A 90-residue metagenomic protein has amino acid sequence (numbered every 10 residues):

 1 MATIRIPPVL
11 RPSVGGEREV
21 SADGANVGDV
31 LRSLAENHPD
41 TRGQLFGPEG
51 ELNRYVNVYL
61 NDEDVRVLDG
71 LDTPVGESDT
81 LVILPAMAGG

Functional and structural regions predicted by a protein language model:
M1-G89: Ubiquitin-like/PB1-type beta-grasp interaction modules and other compact soluble beta-rich domains
